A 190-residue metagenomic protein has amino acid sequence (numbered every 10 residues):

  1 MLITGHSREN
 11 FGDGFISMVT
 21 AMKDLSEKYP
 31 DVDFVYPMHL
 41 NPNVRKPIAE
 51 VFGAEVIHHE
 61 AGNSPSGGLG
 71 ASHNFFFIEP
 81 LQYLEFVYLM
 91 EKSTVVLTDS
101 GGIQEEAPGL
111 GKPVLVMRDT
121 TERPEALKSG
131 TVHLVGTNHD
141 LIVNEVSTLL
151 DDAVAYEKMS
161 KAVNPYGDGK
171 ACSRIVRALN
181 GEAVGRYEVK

Functional and structural regions predicted by a protein language model:
M1-Y36, N43-K190: Nucleotide-activated sugar donor-binding and catalytic core shared by glycosyltransferases and related lipid-linked
